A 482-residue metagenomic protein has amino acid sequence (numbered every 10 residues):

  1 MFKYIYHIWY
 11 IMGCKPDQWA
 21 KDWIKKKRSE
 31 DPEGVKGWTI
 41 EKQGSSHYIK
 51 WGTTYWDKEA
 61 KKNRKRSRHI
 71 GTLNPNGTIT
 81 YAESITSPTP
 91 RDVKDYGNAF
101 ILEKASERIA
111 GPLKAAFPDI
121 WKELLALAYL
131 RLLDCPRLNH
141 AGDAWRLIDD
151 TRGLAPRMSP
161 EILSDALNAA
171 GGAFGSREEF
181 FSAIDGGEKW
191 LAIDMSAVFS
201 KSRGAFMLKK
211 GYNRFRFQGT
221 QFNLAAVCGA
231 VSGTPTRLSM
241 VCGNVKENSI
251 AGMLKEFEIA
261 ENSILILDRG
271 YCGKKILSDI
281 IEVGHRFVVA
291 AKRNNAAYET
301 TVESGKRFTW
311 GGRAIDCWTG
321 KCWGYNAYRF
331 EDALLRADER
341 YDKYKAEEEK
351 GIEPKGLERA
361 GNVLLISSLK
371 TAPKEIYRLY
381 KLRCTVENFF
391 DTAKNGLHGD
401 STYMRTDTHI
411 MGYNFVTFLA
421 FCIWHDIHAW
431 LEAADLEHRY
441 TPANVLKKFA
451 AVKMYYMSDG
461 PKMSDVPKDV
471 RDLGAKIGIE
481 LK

Functional and structural regions predicted by a protein language model:
M1-A192, S196-G204, A226-S239, S458-K482: Dynamic "connector" segments at or just before major functional cores
C135, F180-S239, C322, N326-A360: Active-site cores of enzymes that catalyze phosphoryl transfer or operate on phosphate-rich substrates
T220, R237-M240, G284-L382, A450-P461 (+2 more regions): An anionic, glycine-rich sequence signature occurring as long contiguous blocks
S239-F257: Active-site beta-loop-alpha junctions of metal-dependent nucleic acid enzymes, especially the RNase H-like/DDE
I266-K275, R293-A296, H409: Acidic, metal-coordinating catalytic cores used for nucleic-acid/nucleotide bond scission and strand-transfer chemistry
E375-M404: Short amphipathic alpha-helical "interface-anchor" segments enriched in bulky aromatics
R405-H428: Basic, amphipathic alpha-helical segments enriched in Lys/Arg and hydrophobic/aromatic residues
F421-Y456: Conserved nucleotidyltransferase catalytic core and NTase-mimicking acidic/glycine-rich helix/loop elements in nucleic
